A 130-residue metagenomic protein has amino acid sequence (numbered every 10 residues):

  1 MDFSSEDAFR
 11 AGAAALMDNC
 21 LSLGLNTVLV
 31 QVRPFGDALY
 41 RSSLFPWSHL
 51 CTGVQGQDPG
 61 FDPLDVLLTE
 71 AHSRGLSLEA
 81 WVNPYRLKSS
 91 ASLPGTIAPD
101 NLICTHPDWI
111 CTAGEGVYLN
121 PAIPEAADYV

Functional and structural regions predicted by a protein language model:
M1-R10, E79-A80, Y85-V130: Active-site-adjacent "subsite" loops/lids of carbohydrate-active enzymes
F9, A13, G60, L64 (+1 more regions): Aromatic/hydrophobic pocket-lining residues that form the small-molecule binding cavity in soluble enzyme cores
A11-A38: Catalytic domains of carbohydrate-active enzymes, especially glycoside hydrolases
A15, N19, D65-A71, E115-A126: Hydrophobic transmembrane alpha-helix bundles
L16-M17, P34-N83: Aromatic-lined substrate-binding rim segments of carbohydrate-active enzymes
C20, V28, A71, L78 (+1 more regions): Conserved, mostly hydrophobic/aromatic
L23-G24, T52-G56, I103-H106: Glycine-rich loops and low-complexity Gly/Arg-rich segments that provide flexible linkers or classic glycine-based
